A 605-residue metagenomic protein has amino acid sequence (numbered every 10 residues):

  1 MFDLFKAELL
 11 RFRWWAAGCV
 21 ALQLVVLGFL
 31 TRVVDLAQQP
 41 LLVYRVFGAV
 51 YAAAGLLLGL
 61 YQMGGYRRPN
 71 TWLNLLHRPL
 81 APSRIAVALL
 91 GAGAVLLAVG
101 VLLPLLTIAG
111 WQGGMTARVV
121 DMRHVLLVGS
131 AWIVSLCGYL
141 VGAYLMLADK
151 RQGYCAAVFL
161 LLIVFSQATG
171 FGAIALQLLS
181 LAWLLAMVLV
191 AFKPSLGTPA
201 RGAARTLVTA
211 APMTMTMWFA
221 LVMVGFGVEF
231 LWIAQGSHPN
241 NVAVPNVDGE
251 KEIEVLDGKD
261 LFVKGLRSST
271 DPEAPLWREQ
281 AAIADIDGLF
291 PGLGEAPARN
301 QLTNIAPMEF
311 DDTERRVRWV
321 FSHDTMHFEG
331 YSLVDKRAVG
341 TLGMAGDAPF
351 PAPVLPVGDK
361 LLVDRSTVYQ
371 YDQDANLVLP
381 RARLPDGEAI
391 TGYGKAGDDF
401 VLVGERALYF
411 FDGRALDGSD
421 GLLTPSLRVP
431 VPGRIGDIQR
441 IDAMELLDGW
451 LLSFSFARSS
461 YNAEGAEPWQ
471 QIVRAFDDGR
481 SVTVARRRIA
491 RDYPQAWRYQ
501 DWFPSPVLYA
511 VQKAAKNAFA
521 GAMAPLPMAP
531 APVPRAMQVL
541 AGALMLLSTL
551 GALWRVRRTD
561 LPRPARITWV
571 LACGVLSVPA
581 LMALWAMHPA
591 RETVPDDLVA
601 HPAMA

Functional and structural regions predicted by a protein language model:
M1-L57, Y61, G65-Y66, H124 (+8 more regions): Hydrophobic alpha-helical transmembrane segments
L27-Q62, V87-G153: Secretory targeting signals
V50-A54, W132-V141, P530-D560, V575-S577: Selective detector of the "anchor" transmembrane alpha-helix that sits immediately C-terminal
M63-A94: Helix-loop-helix units of permease transmembrane domains in multi-pass membrane transporters, especially ABC
L185-G197, L546-R558, L581-W585: Alpha-helical transmembrane segments
N241-P527: Extracytosolic and intramembrane catalytic regions of membrane-associated proteins in envelope/secretory systems
I567-M587: Hydrophobic, aromatic-rich membrane-embedded alpha-helical segments
L584-A605: Membrane-interface alpha-helices
